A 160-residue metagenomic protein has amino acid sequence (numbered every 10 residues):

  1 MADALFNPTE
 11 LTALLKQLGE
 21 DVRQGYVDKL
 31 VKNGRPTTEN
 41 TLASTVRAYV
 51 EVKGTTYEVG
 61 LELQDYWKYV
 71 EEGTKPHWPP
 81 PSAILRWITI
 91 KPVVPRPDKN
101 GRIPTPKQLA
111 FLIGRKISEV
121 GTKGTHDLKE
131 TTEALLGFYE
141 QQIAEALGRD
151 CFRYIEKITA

Functional and structural regions predicted by a protein language model:
M1-E51: Charge-rich, low-complexity N-terminal segments
T41-A160: Charged, low-complexity interaction tracts
